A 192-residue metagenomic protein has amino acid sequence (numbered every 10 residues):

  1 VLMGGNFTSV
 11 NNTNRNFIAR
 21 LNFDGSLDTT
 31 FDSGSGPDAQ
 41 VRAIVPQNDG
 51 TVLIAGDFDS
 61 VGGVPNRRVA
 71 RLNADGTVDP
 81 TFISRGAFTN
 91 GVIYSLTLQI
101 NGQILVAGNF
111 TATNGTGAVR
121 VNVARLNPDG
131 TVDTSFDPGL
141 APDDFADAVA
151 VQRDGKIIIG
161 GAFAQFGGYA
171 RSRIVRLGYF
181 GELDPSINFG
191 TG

Functional and structural regions predicted by a protein language model:
V1-G192: Extracytoplasmic mature domains of secreted or surface-exposed proteins
